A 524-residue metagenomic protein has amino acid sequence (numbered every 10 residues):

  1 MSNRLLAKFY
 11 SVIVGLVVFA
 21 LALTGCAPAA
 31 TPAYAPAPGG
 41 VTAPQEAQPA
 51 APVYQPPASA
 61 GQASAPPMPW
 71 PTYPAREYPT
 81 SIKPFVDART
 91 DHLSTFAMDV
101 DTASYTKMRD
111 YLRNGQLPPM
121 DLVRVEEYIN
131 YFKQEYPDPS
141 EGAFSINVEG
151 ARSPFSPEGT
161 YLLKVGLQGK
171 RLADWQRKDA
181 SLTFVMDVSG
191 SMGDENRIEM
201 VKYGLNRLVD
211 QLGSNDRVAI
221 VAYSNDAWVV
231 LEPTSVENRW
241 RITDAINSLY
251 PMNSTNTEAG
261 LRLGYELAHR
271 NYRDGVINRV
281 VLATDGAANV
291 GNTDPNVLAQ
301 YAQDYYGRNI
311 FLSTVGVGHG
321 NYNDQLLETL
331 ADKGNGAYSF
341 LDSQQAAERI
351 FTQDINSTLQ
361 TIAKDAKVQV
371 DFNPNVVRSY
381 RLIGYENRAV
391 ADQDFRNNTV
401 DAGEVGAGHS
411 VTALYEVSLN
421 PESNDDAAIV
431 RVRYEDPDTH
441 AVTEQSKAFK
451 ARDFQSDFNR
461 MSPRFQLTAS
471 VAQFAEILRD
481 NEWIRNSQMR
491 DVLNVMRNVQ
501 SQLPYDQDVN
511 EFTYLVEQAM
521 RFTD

Functional and structural regions predicted by a protein language model:
S2-I13: Bacterial N-terminal signal peptides that target proteins for export
L21-G25: C-terminal motif of bacterial Sec signal peptides marking the signal peptidase cleavage site
A27-Y34, P44, I146-A366, N420-N424 (+3 more regions): Exposed acidic/Ser/Thr-rich ligand/metal-binding surfaces
A30-Y54: Short, low-complexity, disordered segments immediately C-terminal to signal peptides in bacterial exported proteins
Q45-A75, T80-K83: Post-signal-peptide N-terminal segment of Sec-exported extracytoplasmic proteins
R76-Y161: Acidic/polar low-complexity segments with low predicted structural confidence
D87-T90, S94, T102-T106, K364 (+3 more regions): Long, acidic serine/threonine- and proline-rich intrinsically disordered regions
K367-V370, P374: Long, C-terminal catalytic modules of enzymes
